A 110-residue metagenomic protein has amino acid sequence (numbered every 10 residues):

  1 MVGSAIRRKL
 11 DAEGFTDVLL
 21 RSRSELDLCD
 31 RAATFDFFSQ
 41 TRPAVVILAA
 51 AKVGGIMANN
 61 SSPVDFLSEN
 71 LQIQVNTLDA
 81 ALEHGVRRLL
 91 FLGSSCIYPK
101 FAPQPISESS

Functional and structural regions predicted by a protein language model:
M1-S110: N-terminal Rossmann-like NAD(P)+-binding domain of SDR-like oxidoreductases, especially those catalyzing
